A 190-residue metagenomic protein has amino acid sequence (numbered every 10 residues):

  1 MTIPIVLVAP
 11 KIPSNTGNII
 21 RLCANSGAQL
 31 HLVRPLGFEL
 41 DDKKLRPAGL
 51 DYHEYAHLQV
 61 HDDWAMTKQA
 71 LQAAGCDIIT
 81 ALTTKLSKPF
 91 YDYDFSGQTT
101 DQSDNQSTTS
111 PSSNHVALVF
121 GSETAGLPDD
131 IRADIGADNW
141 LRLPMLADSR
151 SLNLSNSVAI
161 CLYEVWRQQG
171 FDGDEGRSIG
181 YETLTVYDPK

Functional and structural regions predicted by a protein language model:
I3-N15: Short, glycine-rich nucleotide/cofactor-binding loops
P4, A28-Q29, I78: Residues at the starts of beta-strands that form the adenosine-phosphate
V8-A9, R34, A56, L141-A147: Short beta->alpha connector loops at strand-helix junctions that form conserved, small/polar/Pro-enriched
S14-G27: Histidine-anchored nucleotide/phosphate-binding helix
S26, A48, D134-G136: Short, structured coil segments at secondary-structure junctions
Q29-P35: Short internal beta-strands
D42-D129: S-adenosyl-L-methionine/SAH cofactor-binding core of RNA-modifying enzymes
D134-Y187: Structured adenosyl-cofactor binding patch, chiefly the S-adenosyl-L-methionine
